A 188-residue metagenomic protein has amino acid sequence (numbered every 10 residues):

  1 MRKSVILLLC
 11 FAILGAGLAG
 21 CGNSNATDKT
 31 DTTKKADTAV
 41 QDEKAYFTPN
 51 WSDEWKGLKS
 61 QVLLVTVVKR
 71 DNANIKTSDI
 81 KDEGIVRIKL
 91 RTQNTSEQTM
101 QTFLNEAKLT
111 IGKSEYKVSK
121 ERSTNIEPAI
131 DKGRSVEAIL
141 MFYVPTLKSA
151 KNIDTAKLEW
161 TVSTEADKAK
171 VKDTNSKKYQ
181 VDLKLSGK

Functional and structural regions predicted by a protein language model:
M1-S4: Positively charged n-region of N-terminal signal peptides that target proteins for export
I6-L14: Hydrophobic helical h-region of N-terminal Sec-dependent signal peptides in bacterial secretory/periplasmic proteins
I6-L7, G22-T66: N-terminal, intrinsically disordered, polar/charged segments of Gram-positive cell-envelope systems that serve as
A16-G20: C-terminal motif of bacterial Sec signal peptides marking the signal peptidase cleavage site
Y46-P49, D71-K76, E121-E127: Short structured motifs
E54, T66-R87, Q98, A129-K132: Short, solvent-exposed beta-strand/turn "edge" segments of beta-rich domains on protein surfaces
I80, Q93-A138, F142-Y143, L183-G187: The feature marks short-to-medium sequence segments in extracytoplasmic or secretory-pathway proteins
T110-Y116, R134-K188: Surface-exposed edge beta-strand/loop patches
